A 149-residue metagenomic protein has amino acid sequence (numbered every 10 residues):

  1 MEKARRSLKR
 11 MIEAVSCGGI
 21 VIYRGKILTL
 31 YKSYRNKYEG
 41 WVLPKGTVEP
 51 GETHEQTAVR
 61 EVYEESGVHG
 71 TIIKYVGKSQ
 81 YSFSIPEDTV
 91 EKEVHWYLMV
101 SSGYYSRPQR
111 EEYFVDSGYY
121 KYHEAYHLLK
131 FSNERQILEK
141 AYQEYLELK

Functional and structural regions predicted by a protein language model:
M1-R10, G40-W41, K74, S79-D88 (+1 more regions): Charged, low-complexity, helix/coiled-coil-prone segments
E2, H127-K149: Charged phosphate-binding loop/patch that engages nucleotide di/tri-phosphates or the phosphate backbone of nucleic
E2-L43: N-terminal strand-loop-strand
G18, Y23-L28, H54-E55, Y75 (+2 more regions): A generic structural signal for ordered secondary structure
L30-S33, K37, W96, G118-K121 (+1 more regions): Intrinsically disordered, low-complexity N-terminal regions enriched in serine/proline/glycine with scattered basic
V48-Q136: Unchanged
